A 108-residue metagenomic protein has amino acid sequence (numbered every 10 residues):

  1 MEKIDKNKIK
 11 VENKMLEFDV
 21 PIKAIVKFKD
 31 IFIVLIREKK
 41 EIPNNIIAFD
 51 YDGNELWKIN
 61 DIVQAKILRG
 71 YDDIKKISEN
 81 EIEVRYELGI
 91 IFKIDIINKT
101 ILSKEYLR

Functional and structural regions predicted by a protein language model:
M1-R108: Secretory-pathway ectodomains
